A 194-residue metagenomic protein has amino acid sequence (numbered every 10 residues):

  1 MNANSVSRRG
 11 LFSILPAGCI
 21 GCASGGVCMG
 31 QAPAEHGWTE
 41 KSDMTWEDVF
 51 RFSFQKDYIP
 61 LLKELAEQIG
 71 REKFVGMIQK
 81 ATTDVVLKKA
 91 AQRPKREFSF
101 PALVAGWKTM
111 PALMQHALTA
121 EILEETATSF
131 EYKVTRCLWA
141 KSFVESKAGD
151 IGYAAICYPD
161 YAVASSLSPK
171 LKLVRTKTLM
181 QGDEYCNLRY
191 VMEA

Functional and structural regions predicted by a protein language model:
M1-C19: N-terminal secretory signal peptides and thylakoid transit peptides that target proteins across membranes
C19, E145, A164, K170-A194: Short terminal or interdomain "cap/linker" segment that borders an active site or interface and mediates
G25-K63: C-terminal segment of N-terminal export signals and the immediately downstream linker at the start of the mature
W46-V49, S53, A148, G152 (+1 more regions): Conserved aromatic-histidine-acidic binding/catalytic patches
P60, P159-S166: Amphipathic alpha-helical segments that form well-ordered structural scaffolds and often line/cohere around active
E64-F74, S168-L171: Short helix-capping/linker segments at secondary-structure and domain boundaries
Q68-Y153, Y158-Y161: Amphipathic interaction/junction segments at domain boundaries or subunit interfaces
